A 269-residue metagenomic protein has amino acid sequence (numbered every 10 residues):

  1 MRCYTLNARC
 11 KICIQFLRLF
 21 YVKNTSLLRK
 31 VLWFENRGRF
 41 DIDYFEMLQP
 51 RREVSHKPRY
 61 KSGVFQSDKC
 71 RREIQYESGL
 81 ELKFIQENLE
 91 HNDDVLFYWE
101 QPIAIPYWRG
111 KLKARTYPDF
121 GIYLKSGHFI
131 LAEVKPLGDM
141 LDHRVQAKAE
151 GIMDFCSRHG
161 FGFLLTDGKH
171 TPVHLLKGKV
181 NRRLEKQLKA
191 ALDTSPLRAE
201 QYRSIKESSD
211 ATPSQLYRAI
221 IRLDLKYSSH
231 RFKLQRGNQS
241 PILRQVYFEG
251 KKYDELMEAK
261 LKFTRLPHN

Functional and structural regions predicted by a protein language model:
C10-N269: Electrostatic, structured charged patches in enzyme active sites and in nucleic-acid/phosphate-binding
